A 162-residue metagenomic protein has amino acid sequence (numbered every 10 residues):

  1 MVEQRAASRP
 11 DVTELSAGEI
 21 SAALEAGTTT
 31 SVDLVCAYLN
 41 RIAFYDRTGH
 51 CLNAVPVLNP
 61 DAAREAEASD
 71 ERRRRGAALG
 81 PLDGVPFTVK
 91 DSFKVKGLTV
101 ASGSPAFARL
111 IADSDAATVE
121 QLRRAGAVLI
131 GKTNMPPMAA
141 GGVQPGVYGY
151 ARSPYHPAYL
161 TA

Functional and structural regions predicted by a protein language model:
M1-E65: An N-terminal boundary/leader segment
A17, R73, D115-A116: Generic non-transmembrane alpha-helix signal with a bias for helix starts/N-cap capping motifs
E19, A37, A68, A117 (+1 more regions): Alpha-helical scaffold segments in soluble metabolic enzymes
T48, L82-A162: Short glycine/serine-rich loop/turn segments
P60-E67, G126-A127, P136: Long amphipathic alpha-helix in the N-terminal Rossmann-like dinucleotide-binding domain of NAD(P)-dependent
S69-V85: Immediate post-signal peptide segment of exported/extracytoplasmic ligand-binding proteins
